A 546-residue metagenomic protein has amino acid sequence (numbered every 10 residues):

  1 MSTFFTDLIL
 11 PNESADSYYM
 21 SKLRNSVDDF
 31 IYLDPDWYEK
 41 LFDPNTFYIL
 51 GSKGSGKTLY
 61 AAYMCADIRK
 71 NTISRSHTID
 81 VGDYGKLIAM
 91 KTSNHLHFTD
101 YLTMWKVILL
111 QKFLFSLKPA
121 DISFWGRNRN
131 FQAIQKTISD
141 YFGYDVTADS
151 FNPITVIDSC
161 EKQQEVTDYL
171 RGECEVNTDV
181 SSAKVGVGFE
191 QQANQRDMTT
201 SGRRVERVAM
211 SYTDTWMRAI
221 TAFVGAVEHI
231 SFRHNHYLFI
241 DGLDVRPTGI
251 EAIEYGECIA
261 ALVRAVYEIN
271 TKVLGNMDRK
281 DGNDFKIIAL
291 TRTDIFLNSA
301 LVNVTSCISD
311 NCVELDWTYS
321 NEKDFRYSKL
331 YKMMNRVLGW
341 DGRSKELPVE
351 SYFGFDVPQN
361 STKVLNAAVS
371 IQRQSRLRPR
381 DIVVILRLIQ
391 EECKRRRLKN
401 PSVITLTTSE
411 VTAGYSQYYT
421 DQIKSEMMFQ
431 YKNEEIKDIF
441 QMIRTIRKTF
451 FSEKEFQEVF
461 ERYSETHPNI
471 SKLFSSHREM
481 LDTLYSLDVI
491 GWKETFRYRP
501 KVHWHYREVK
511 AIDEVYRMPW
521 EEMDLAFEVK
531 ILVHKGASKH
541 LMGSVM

Functional and structural regions predicted by a protein language model:
M1-T99, F456, V515-S538, V545: Walker A/P-loop-proximal flanking segment of P-loop NTPase domains
D36-R69, V208-F223, L315-Y319, K323-N335: Long, acidic, intrinsically disordered low-complexity segments
D43-T46, D83-I88, D197-E206, F232-Y255 (+2 more regions): Glycine-rich, often proline-containing surface loops adjacent to acidic residues and nearby aromatics that form
T58-Y237, R246, F296, K472-S475 (+1 more regions): P-loop NTPase nucleotide-binding core
A66, T103-K118, K332-R336, V384-L388 (+2 more regions): Short, hydrophobic/amphipathic alpha-helical patches that form generic packing surfaces within helical domains
I79-G82, T362-M546: C-terminal leucine-rich, beta-strand-based interaction scaffolds used for sensing/assembly
K91-H95, I253-E257, L301-S309, I389-E392 (+2 more regions): Short secondary-structure boundary/capping segments
W216-Q359: The catalytic "switch" region of P-loop NTPases
